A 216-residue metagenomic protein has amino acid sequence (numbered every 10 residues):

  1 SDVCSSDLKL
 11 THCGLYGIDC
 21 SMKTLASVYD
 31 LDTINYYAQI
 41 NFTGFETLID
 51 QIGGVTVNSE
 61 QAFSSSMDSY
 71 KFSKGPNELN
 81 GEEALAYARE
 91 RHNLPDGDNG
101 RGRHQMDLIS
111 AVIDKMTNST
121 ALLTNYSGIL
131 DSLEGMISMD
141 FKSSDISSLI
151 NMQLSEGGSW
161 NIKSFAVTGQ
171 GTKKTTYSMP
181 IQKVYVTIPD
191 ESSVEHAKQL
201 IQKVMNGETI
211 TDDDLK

Functional and structural regions predicted by a protein language model:
S1-K216: Non-catalytic, solvent-exposed segments at the cell envelope interface
